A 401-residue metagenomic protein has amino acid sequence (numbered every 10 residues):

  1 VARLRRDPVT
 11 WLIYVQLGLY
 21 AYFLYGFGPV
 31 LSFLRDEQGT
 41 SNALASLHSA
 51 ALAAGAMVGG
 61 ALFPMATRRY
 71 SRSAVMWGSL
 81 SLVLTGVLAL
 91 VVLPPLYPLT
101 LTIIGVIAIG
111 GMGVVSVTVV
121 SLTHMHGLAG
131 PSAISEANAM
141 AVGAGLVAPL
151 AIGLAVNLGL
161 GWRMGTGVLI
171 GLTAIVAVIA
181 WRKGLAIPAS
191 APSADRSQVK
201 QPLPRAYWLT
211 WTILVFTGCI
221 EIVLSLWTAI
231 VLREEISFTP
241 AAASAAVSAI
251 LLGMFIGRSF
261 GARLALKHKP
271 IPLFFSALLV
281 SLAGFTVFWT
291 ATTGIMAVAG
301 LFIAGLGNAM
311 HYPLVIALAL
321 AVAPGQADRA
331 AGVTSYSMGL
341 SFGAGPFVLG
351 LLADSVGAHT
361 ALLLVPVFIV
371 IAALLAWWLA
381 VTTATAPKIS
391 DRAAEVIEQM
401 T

Functional and structural regions predicted by a protein language model:
G18, P98-G113, A297-A309: Hydrophobic core of transmembrane alpha-helices in multi-pass small-molecule transporters, especially MFS/SLC-type
F27-G28, R205-S248, F255: Extracytoplasmic gate region of multi-pass secondary transporters
L34-R35, A66-T67, A151-G159, L232-R233 (+2 more regions): Interfacial helix-cap and linker-helix signal at transmembrane-aqueous boundaries of multi-pass secondary transporters
V58-L96: Conserved MFS/SLC helix-loop-helix module at the cytosolic interface between two early adjacent transmembrane helices
G59-R72, G257-K269, A353-D354: Helix-to-loop junctions at the C-terminal end of transmembrane segments in multipass secondary transporters
G113-H126, M310-A323: Intracellular juxtamembrane helix-capping segments at the cytosolic ends of symmetry-related transmembrane helices
E136-L185: Helix-loop-helix hairpin linking two adjacent transmembrane segments in secondary transporters
H268-V315: C-terminal transmembrane helical hairpin of 12-TM major facilitator-type secondary transporters
